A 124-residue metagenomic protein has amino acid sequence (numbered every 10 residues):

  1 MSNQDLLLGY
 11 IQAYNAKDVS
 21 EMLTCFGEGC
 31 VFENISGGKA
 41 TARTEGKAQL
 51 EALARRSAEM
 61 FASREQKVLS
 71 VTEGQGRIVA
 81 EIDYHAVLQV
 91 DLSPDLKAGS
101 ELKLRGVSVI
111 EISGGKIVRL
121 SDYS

Functional and structural regions predicted by a protein language model:
S2-D18, C25: Short, aromatic-enriched amphipathic alpha-helices that serve as compact interaction elements
Q4, E21, G27-Q75: A solvent-exposed, acidic/Ser-Thr-rich amphipathic alpha-helical stretch
Y10, M22-L23, C30, G46 (+3 more regions): Hydrophobic pocket/interface hotspot
I11, G37-G38, G76, S124: Proteins with a high burden of low-complexity, intrinsically disordered sequence enriched in S/T/G/P/A and R, requiring
E51, R55-S124: A beta-strand edge to alpha-helix "cap/lid" segment located at domain peripheries
